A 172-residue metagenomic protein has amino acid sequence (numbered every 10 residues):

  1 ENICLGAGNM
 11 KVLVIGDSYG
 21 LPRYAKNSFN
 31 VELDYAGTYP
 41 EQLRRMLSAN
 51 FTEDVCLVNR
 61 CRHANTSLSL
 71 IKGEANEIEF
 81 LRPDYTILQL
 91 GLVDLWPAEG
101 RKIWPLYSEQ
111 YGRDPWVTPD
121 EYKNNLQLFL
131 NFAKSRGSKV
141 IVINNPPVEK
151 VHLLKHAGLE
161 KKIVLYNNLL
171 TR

Functional and structural regions predicted by a protein language model:
E1-C61, N76-R82: Serine-esterase "nucleophile elbow" of acetyl-processing enzymes
I15-D17, R60-H63, Q89-G91, N144-P146: Active-site-proximal beta-strand/loop segments in catalytic clefts of secreted hydrolases
Y19, S67, D94: Short, flexible micro-motifs
R23-Y24, L68, P97: Short N-terminal helix/helix-N-cap motif within the alpha/beta-hydrolase-1
Q42-A49, E53, I71-R172: Alpha-helical cap/lid subdomain in secreted, periplasmic, or secretory-pathway luminal O-acyl-processing enzymes
H63-I71: Acidic-and-aromatic substrate-binding clefts and catalytic sites of carbohydrate-active enzymes
